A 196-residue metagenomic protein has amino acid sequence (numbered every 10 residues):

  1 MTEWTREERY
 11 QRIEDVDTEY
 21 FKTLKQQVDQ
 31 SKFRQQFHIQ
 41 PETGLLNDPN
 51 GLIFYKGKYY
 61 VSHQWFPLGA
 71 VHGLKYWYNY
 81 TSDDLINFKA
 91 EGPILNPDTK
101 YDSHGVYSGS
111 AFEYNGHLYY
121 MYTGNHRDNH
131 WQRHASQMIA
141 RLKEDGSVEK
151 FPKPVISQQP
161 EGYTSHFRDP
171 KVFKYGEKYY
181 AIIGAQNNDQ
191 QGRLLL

Functional and structural regions predicted by a protein language model:
M1-D169, F173-L196: Beta-rich carbohydrate-recognition and catalytic domains
